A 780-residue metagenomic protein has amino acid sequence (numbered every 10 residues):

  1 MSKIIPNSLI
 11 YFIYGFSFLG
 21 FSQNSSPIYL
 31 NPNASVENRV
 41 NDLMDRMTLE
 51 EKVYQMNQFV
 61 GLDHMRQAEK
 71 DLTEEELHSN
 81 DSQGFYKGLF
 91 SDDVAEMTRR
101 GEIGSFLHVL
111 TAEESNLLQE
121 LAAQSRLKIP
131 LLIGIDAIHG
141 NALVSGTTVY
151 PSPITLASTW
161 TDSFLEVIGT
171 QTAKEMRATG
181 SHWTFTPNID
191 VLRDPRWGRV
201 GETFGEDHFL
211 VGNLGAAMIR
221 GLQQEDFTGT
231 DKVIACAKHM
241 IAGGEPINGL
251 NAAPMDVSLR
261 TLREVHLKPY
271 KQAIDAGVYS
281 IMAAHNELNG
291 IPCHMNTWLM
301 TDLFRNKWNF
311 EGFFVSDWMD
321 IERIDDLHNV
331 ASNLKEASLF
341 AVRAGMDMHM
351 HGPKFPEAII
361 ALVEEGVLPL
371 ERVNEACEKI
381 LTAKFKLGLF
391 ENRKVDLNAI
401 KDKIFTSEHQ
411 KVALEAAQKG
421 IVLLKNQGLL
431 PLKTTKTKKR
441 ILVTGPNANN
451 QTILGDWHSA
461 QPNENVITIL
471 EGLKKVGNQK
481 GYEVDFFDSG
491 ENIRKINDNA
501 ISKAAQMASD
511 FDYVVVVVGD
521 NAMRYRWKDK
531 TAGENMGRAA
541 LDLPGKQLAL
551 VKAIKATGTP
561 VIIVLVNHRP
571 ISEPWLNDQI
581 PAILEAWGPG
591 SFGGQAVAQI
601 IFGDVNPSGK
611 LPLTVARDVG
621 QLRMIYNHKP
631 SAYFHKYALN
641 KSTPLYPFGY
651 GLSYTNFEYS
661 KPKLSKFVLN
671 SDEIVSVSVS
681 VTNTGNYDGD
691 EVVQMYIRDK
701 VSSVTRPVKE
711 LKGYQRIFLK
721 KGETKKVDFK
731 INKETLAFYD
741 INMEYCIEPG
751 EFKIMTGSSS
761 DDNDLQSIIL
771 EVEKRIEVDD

Functional and structural regions predicted by a protein language model:
M1-S26: Bacterial Sec-dependent N-terminal signal peptides
G20-A737, P749-T756, S760-D762: Glycoside hydrolase catalytic-domain context in secreted enzymes
D740-N742: Flexible, membrane-facing loop/turn or short amphipathic-helix motifs that contact lipid bilayers or gate lipid-binding
Y745-I747: Surface-exposed, short loops/turns at beta-strand junctions within beta-sandwich domains
N763-D780: Short beta-strand elements
